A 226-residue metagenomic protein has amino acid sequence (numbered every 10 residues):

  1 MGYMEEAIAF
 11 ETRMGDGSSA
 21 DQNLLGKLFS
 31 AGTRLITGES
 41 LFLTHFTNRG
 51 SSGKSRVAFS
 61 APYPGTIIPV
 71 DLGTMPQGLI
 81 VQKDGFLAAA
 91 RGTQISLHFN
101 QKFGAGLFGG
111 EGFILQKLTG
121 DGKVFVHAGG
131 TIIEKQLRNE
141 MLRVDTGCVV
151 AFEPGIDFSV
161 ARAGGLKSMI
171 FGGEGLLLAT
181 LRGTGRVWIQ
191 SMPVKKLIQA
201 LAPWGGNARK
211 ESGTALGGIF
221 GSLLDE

Functional and structural regions predicted by a protein language model:
M1-E226: Composition-driven recognition of glycine/serine/threonine/acidic- and proline-rich low-complexity segments and repeats
